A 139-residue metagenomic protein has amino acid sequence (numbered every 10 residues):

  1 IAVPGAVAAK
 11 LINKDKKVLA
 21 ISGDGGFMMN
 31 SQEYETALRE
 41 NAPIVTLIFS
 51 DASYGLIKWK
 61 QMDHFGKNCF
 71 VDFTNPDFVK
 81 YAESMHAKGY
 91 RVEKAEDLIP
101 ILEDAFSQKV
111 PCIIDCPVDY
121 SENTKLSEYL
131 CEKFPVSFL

Functional and structural regions predicted by a protein language model:
I1-L139: Thiamine diphosphate
